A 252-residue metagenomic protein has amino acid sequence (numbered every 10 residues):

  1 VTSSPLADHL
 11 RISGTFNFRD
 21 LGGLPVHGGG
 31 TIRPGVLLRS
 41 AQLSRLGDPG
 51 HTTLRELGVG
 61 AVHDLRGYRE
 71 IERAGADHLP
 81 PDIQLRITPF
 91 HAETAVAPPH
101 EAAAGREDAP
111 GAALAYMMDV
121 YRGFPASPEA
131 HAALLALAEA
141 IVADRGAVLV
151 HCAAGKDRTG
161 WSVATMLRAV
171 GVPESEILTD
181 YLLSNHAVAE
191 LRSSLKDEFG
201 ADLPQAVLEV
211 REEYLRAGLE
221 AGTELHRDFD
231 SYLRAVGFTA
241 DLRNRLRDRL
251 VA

Functional and structural regions predicted by a protein language model:
V1-L149, S162-A252: Cys-dependent protein tyrosine phosphatase-like superfamily
A154, R158-T159: Ser/Thr-glycine-rich phosphate-binding loops at phosphate-binding pockets of nucleotides, nucleotide cofactors
